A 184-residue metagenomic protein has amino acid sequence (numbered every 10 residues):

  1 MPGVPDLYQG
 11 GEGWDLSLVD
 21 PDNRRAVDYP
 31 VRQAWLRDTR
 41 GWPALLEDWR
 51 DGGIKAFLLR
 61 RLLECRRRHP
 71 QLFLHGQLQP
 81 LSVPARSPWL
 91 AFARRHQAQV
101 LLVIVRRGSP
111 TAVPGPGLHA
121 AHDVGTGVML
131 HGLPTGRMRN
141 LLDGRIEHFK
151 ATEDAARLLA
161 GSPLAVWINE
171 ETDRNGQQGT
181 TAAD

Functional and structural regions predicted by a protein language model:
M1-D184: Carbohydrate-interacting/catalytic domains
